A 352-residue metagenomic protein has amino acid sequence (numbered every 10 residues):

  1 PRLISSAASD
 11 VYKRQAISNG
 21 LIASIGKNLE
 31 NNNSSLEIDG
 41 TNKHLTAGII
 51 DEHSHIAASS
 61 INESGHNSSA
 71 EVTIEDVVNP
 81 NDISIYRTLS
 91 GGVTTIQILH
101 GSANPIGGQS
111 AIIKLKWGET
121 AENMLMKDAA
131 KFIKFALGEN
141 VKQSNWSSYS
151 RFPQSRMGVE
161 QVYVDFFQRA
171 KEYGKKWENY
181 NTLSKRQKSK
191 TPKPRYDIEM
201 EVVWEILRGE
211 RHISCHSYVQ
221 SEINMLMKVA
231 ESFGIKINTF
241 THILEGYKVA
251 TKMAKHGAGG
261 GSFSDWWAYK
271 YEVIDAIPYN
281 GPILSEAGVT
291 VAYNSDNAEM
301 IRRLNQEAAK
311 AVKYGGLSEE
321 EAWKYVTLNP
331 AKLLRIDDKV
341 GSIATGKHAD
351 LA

Functional and structural regions predicted by a protein language model:
P1-A8, Y12: Single conserved hydrophobic/aromatic residue that forms the stacking wall/gate of nucleotide- or nucleobase-binding
D10-I25: N-terminal helical capping/dimerization or prosegment-like subdomains of hydrolases acting on amide or phosphate bonds
G20, N42, H53, T88 (+5 more regions): Divalent metal-coordination and catalytic microenvironments
E30-E75, S90: Replace "His-x-His-based motif
I56-S59, G101-G107, Q220-N224, I243-A250 (+1 more regions): Active-site environment of divalent metal-dependent phosphoester hydrolases
I61, N67-V72, H212, T251-A254 (+2 more regions): His/Asp/Glu-enriched, well-ordered alpha-helical/loop segment that forms or immediately abuts the divalent-metal
N62-V78, E119, K134-A136, V141-S144 (+2 more regions): Active-site gating loops and adjacent loop-to-helix segments of metal-dependent hydrolytic enzymes
L89-T239: Polyanionic/metal-chelating signatures
